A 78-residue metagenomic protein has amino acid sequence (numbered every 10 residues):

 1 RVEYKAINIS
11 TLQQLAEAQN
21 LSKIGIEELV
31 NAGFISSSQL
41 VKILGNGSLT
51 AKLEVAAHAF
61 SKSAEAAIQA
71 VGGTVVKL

Functional and structural regions predicted by a protein language model:
R1-L78: Extended polybasic, low-complexity segments that bind anionic RNA or targeting/receptor surfaces
